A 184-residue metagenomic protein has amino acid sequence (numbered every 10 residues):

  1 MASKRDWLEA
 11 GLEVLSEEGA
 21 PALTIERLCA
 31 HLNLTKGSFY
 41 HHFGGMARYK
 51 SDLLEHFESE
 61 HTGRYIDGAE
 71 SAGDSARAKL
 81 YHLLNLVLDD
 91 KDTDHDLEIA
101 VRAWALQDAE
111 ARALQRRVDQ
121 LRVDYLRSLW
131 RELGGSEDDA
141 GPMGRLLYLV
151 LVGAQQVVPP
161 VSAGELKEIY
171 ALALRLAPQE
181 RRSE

Functional and structural regions predicted by a protein language model:
D6, A10-D52: Helix-turn-helix
D6, A10-E18, R64-G68, V101 (+2 more regions): Solvent-exposed, amphipathic alpha-helical segments
L8, Y81, Q120-R127, R131 (+2 more regions): An amphipathic alpha-helix signature
F43, D89, V101-Q107: Short helix-capping/turn signature of helix-turn-helix
D52, I66-D96, M143-L147: Hydrophobic alpha-helical connector segments
E55-T62: Short, basic, alpha-helical segments at the C-terminal edge of helix-turn-helix-like DNA-binding modules
T93-I99, Q107-G134, P142-R145: Amphipathic alpha-helical packing segments from all-alpha helical-bundle domains
R112-R116, R131-E184: Hydrophobic/aromatic-rich alpha-helical bundle segments in the mid-to-C-terminal region
